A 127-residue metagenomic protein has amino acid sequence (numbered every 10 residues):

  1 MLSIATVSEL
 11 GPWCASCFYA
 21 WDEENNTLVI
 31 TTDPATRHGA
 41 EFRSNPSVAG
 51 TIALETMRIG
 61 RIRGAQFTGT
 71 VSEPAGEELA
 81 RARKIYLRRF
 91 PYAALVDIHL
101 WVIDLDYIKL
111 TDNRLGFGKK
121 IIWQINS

Functional and structural regions predicted by a protein language model:
M1-P34, F42, V48-L54: Short beta-strand segments
A20, A40, P91-A93: Short secondary-structure boundary/capping segments
N25-N26, N45, N113, N126: Detector for Asparagine
P34-A35, D106: A generic "binding-loop/recognition-motif" signal
T36-R37, E77: A generic structural signal for alpha-helix starts
R37-A65, G69: Helix-adjacent hinge/juxtasegments
I59-S127: Charged, gly/pro-rich active-site loop segments
